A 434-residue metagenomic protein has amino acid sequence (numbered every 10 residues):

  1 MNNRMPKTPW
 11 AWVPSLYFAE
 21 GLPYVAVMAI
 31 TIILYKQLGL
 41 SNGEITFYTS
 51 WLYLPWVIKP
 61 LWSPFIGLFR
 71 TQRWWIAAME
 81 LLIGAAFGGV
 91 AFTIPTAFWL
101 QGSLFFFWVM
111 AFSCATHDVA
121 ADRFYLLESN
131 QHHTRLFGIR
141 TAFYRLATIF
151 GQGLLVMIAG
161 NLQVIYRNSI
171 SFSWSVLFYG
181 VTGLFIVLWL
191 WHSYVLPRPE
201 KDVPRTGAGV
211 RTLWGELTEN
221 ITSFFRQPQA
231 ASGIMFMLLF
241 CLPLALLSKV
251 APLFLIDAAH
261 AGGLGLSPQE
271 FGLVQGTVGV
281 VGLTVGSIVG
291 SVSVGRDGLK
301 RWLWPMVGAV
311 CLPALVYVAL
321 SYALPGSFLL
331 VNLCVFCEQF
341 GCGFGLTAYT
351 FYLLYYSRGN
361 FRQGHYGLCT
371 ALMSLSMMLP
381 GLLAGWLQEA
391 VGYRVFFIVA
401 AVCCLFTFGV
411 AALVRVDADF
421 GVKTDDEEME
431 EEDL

Functional and structural regions predicted by a protein language model:
M1-K7, P199-G233, L434: Juxtamembrane intracellular "pre-TM" segments in multi-pass secondary transporters
N2-W56, A231-F236, F240-H260: Helix-loop boundary and gating motifs at the non-cytosolic
L54-K59, F271-G295, M306, V310-P313 (+1 more regions): Transmembrane alpha-helices of Major Facilitator/SLC transporters
W56, R135-G160, T370-G381: Glycine-rich segments within core transmembrane alpha-helices of 12-TM secondary carriers
I58-T71, V285-W302, Q388-E389: Helix-to-loop junctions at the C-terminal end of transmembrane segments in multipass secondary transporters
A77, L81-F98, G308-G326: C-terminal ends and interior cores of transmembrane alpha-helices in multi-pass membrane transporters/permeases
T182-D202, V410-V414: C-terminal membrane-cytosol helix-exit motif in multi-pass small-molecule transporters
R301-Y349: C-terminal transmembrane helical hairpin of 12-TM major facilitator-type secondary transporters
